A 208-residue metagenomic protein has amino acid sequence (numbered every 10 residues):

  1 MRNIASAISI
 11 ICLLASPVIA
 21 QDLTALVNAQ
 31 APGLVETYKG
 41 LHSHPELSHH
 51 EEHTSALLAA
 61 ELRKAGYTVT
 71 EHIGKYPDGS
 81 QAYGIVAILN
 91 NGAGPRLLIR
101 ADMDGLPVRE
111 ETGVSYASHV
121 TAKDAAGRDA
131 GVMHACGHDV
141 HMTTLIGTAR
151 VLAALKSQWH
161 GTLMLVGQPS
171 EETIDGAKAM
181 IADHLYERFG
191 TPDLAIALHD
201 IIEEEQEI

Functional and structural regions predicted by a protein language model:
R2-I10: Sec-dependent signal peptide recognition, specifically the positively charged N-region followed immediately by
N3, K39, D139-M142, D200: Hydrophobic alpha-helical segments, especially transmembrane helices and their immediate juxtamembrane helical caps
I10-L14, Y76: Short, linear, compositionally biased motifs with a strong N-terminal bias
S16-A20: Sec/Tat signal peptide C-region and signal peptidase I cleavage site
Q21-H134, T143-H160: Acidic/His- and Gly-rich active-site-bordering loop/insert found across diverse amide/peptide-bond hydrolases
G84, T121-M133, D139-V140, S157-I208: Histidine/acidic-residue-rich, glycine-tolerant segments that coordinate divalent metal ions
